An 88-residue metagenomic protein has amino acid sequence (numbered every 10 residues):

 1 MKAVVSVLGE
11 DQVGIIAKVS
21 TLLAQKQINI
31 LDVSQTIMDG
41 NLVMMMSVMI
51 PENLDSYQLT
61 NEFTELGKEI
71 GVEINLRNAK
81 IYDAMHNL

Functional and structural regions predicted by a protein language model:
M1-L88: A conserved regulatory-domain signal marking ACT and ACT-like small-molecule sensing domains and adjacent regulatory
